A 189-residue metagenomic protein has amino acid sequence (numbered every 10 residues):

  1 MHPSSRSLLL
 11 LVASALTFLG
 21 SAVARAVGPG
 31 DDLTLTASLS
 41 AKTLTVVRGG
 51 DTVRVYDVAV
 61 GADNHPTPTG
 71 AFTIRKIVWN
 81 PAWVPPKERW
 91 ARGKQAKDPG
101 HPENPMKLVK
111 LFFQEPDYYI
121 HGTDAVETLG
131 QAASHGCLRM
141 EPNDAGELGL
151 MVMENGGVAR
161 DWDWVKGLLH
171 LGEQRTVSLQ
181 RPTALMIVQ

Functional and structural regions predicted by a protein language model:
M1, S21, G49, W79 (+2 more regions): Residue-level marker of positions within ordered structural domains that often coincide with functionally constrained
M1-L9: Bacterial N-terminal signal peptides that target proteins for export
H2, V53, G146-L148: Short amphipathic alpha-helical segments with coiled-coil-like heptad repeat character
L10-L19: Bacterial N-terminal signal peptides
S14, L44, V55, N64 (+3 more regions): N-terminal hydrophobic or amphipathic segments with adjacent small-residue motifs that include Sec signal peptides
V23-K87, R92, A96-K110, H170-V177 (+1 more regions): Cell wall/extracellular polymer interaction/catalysis modules
V27-G30, E88-Q189: Exported/periplasmic cell-wall-interacting domains
